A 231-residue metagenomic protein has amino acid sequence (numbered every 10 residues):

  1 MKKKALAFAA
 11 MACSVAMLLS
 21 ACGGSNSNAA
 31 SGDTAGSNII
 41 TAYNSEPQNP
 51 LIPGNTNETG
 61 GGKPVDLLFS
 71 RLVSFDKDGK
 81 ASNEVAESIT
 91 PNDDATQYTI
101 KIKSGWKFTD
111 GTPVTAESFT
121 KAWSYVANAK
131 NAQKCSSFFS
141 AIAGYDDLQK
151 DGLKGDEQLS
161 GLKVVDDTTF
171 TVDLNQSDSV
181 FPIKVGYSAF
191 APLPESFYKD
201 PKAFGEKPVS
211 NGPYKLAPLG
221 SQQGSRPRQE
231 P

Functional and structural regions predicted by a protein language model:
M1-A7: Bacterial Sec-dependent N-terminal signal peptides
L19-A21: C-terminal motif of bacterial Sec signal peptides marking the signal peptidase cleavage site
G23-S25: Bacterial signal peptide processing site
A35-N49, E87, Q97-I100, F119-A122 (+3 more regions): Short, well-ordered beta-strand elements
Y43-D93, V209: N-terminal lobe/hinge region of extracytoplasmic solute-binding protein
E87-F138: Aromatic- and charge-enriched surface segment that lines or borders ligand/interaction sites
S118, K134-P194, G220: Surface-exposed binding/hinge segments that line and control ligand-binding clefts or catalytic entry sites
L174-P231: Gly/Pro-rich hinge or "lid" segments in bacterial periplasmic/extracellular proteins
